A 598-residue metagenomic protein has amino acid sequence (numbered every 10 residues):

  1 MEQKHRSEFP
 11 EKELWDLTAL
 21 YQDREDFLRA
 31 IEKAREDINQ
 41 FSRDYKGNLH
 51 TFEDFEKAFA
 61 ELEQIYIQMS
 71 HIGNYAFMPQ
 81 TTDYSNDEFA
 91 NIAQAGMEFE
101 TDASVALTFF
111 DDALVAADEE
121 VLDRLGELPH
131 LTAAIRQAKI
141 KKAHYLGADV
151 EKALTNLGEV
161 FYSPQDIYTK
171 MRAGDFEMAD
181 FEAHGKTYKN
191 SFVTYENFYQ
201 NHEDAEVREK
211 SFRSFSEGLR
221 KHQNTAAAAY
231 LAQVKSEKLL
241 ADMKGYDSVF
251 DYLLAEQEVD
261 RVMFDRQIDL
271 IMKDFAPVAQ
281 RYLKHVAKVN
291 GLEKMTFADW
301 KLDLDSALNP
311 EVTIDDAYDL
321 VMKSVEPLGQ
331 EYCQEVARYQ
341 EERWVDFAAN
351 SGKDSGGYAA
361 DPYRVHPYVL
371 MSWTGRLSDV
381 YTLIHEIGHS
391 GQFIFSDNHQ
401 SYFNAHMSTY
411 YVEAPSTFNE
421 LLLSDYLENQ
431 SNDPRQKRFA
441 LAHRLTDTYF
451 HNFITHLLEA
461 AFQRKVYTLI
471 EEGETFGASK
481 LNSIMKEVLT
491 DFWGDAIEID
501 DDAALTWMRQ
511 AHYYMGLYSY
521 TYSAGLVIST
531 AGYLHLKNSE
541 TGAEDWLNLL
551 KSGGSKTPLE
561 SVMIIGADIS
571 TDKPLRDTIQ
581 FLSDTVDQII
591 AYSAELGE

Functional and structural regions predicted by a protein language model:
M1-S306, Y318, A591-E598: A well-structured
E8-E11, Q22, F110, L114-V115 (+11 more regions): C-terminal, non-catalytic "cap/extension" segments appended to globular domains
G245, T374-I394, S416, L421 (+2 more regions): Active-site recognition of the HExxH zinc-binding catalytic motif
K288-P327, C333, Q392, F439-L441 (+3 more regions): Long, K/E/R/D-enriched contiguous segments that form extended
A307-V312, V345-V365: Catalytic zinc-binding patch centered on the HExxH motif and its immediate surroundings that defines zinc-dependent
N309-I314, P362-I384: Short pre-active-site segment immediately N-terminal to the catalytic Zn-binding motif
K323-Q334, A360, H389, F393-S401 (+1 more regions): Conserved helix-loop functional segments at active or binding sites
M407-Q436, L445-D447, H451, G525: Post-HExxH zinc-binding segment in Zn-dependent metallohydrolases
